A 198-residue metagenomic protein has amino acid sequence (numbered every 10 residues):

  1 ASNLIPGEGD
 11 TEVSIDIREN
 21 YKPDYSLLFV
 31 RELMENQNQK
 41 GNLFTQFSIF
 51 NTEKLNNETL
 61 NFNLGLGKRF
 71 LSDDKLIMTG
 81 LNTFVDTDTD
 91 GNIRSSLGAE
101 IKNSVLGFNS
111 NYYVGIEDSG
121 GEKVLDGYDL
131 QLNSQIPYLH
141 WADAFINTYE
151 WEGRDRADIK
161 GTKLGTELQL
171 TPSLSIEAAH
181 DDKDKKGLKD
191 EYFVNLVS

Functional and structural regions predicted by a protein language model:
A1-T59: Outer-membrane beta-barrel initiation region
G9, Y21-L27, G41, E58-L64 (+5 more regions): Residues that define the transmembrane beta-barrel architecture of outer-membrane proteins
I15-Y21, I49-L55, K68-F70, V85-T89 (+4 more regions): Transmembrane beta-strands of outer-membrane beta-barrel pores
L27-R31, L64-K68, L97-N103, L130-S134 (+2 more regions): Residues on the lipid-exposed face of transmembrane beta-strands in outer-membrane beta-barrel proteins
E35-T45, L71-L81, V105-S110, P137-I146 (+1 more regions): Repeated loop/turn-to-beta-strand initiation elements of outer-membrane beta-barrel proteins
L55-N56, N61-V85: A broadly used, surface-exposed interaction patch
R94-G153: Detector for outer-membrane/organellar transmembrane beta-barrel domains, recognizing the amphipathic beta-strand
E167-S198: Predominantly the C-terminal beta-signal and adjacent terminal strand-loop region of outer-membrane beta-barrel
